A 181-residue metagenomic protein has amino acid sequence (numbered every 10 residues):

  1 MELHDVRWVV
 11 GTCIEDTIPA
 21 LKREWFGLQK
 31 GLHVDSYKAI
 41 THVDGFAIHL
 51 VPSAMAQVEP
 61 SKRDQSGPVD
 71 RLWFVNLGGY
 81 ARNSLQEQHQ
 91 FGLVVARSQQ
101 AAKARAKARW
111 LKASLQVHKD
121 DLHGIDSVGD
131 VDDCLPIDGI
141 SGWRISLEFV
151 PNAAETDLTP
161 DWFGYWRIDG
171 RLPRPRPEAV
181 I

Functional and structural regions predicted by a protein language model:
M1, P19, R23, Q29-L85 (+1 more regions): Intrinsic disorder/low-complexity detector
M1-D35, S84-L122: Extended intrinsically disordered, low-complexity coil regions enriched in Ser, Thr, Gly, Ala and often Pro
